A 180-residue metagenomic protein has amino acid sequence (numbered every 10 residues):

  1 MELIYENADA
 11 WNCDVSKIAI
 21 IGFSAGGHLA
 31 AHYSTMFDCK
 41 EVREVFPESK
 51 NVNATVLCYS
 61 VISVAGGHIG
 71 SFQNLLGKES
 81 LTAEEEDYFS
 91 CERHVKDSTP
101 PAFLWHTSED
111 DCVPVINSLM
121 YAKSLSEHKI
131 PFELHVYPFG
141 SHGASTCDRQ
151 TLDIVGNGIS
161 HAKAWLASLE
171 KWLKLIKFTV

Functional and structural regions predicted by a protein language model:
E2-G70, E86, C91: Primarily recognizes the serine-hydrolase "nucleophile elbow" in alpha/beta-hydrolase and SGNH/GDSL folds
I18, A102, F132: Hydrophobic anchor at the start of a short beta-strand that flanks the dinucleotide cofactor-binding loop
E41, E79-H94, T99-P100: Active-site nucleophile elbow and catalytic-triad environment of alpha/beta-hydrolase enzymes
A54-V56, F103-W105, H135: Hydrophobic/aromatic beta-strand patches that form the interior of the parallel beta-sheet core in alpha/beta enzyme
S98, F103-H106, D110: Short beta-strand/loop motif that positions the catalytic acidic residue of the alpha/beta-hydrolase fold
S108-D111, F139-S141: Acidic beta-to-alpha connecting loop that harbors the catalytic carboxylate
D111-M120: Conserved alpha/beta-hydrolase "acid-adjacent" motif
L119, K123-V180: C-terminal catalytic histidine-bearing segment of alpha/beta-hydrolase fold enzymes
